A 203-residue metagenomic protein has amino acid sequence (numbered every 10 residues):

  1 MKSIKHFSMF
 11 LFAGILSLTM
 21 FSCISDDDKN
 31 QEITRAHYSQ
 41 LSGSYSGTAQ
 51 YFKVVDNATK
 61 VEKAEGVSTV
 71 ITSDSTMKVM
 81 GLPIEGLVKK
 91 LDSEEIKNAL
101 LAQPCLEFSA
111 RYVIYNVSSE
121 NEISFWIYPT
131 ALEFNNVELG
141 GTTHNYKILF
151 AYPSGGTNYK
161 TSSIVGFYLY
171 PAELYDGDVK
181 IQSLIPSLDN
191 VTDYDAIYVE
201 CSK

Functional and structural regions predicted by a protein language model:
K2-H6, L16-S46, C201-K203: Bacterial Sec-dependent N-terminal signal peptides
F12-A13: Outer/extracellular conduits and scaffolds centered on Gram-negative outer-membrane beta-barrels
S39-S46, T76, S163-G166: Short, hydrophobic/aromatic-rich segments at coil-to-beta transitions
S46-L91, I185-Y194: Short, solvent-exposed loop/hinge segments that bridge or flank secondary-structure elements
S46-V54, L82-I84, Y128-E133, F167-K180: Generic short beta-strand segments
K60-E65, P104-E107, L139-F150, P186-V199: Amphipathic hydrophobic-ligand
S73-G156: Predominantly extracellular/secreted and cell-surface proteins with exposed, flexible low-complexity segments
F150-Y152, Y159-K203: Edge beta-strand at a domain terminus
